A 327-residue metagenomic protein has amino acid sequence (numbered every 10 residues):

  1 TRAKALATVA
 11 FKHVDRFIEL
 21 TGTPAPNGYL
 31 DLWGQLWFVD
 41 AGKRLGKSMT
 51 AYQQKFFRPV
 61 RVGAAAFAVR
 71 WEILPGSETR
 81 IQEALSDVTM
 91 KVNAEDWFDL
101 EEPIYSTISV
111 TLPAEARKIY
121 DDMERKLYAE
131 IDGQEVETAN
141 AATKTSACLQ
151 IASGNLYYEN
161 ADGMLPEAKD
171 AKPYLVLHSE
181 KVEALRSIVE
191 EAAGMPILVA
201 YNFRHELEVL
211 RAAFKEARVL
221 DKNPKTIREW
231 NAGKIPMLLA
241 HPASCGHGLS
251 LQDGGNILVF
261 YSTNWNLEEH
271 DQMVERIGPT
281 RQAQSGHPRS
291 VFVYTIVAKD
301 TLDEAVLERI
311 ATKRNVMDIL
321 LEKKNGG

Functional and structural regions predicted by a protein language model:
T1, P24-A25, V189, I197-V199 (+6 more regions): A generic "structured core" feature
R2-D15, E19, R44-M195, V293 (+1 more regions): Inter-lobe coupling linker of SF2 helicases/translocases
T8-V14, L251-G254, T280-G286: Short, conserved loop/helix-junction motifs that constitute active-site signature segments in enzyme catalytic cores
V14-Y29, W37: Conserved helicase ATPase motor motifs in RecA-like P-loop NTPase domains
D31-G34, S250-T263, F292-T295: A short beta-strand element within the Helicase C-terminal
L32-S48, N256: A short helix-turn-beta junction within AAA+ P-loop NTPase domains corresponding to the substrate/partner-engaging
L198-A200, H205-C245: Conserved helicase ATPase core of P-loop NTP-dependent helicases/translocases
W265-V274, G278-G327: A conserved SF2-helicase RecA2
